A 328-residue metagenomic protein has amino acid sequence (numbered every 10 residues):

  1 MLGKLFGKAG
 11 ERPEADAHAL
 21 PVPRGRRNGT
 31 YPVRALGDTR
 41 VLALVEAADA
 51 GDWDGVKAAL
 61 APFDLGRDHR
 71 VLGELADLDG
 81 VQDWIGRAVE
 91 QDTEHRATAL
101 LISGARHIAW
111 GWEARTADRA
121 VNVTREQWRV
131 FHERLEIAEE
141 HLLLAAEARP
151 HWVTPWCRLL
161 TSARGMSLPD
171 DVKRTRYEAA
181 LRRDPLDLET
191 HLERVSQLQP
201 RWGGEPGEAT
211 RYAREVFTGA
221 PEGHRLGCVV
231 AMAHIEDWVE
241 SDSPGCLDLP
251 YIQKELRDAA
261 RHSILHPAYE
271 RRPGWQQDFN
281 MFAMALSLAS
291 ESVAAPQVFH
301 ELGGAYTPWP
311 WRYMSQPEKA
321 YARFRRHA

Functional and structural regions predicted by a protein language model:
M1-D92, P296-L302, Y306, P310 (+1 more regions): Extreme N-terminal leader/anchor segments
T39, I137, V172, Q277-D278: Alpha-helix N-cap/N′ positions at the starts of helices
A47, H107, L286-S287: Hydrophobic side-chain positions on well-ordered alpha-helices, corresponding to helix-helix packing/interface faces
P62-H95, R106-R183, E189-E222, G227-D258 (+2 more regions): Short coil/linker segments at helix-helix boundaries
S103: Carboxylate/His-rich catalytic cores and anion/metal-binding grooves
S162, G274, D278-Q316: C-terminal/domain-terminus segments
D242-M281, S287, V293-A294: Intrinsically disordered, low-complexity segments enriched in Gly and acidic/Ser/Thr residues that form flexible
